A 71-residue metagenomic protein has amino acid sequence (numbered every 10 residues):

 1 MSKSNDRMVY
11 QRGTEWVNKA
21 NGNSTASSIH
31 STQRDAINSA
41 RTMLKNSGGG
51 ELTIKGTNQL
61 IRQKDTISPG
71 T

Functional and structural regions predicted by a protein language model:
M1-N5, Q59-T71: A cross-kingdom feature marking charged/low-complexity
M1-S2, K45-S47: Short solvent-exposed loop/turn micro-motifs enriched in small/polar/acidic residues
S2-T25: Short aromatic-glycine-(Arg/Gly/Cys) micro-motifs in beta-strand/loop hairpins
T25-S28, D35-I37, G70-T71: A short local loop/turn or secondary-structure capping micro-motif enriched for an aromatic residue
H30-N46: A short, charged, amphipathic alpha-helix used as a generic interaction element across diverse proteins
G49-G56: A short amphipathic beta-strand at an alpha->beta junction
